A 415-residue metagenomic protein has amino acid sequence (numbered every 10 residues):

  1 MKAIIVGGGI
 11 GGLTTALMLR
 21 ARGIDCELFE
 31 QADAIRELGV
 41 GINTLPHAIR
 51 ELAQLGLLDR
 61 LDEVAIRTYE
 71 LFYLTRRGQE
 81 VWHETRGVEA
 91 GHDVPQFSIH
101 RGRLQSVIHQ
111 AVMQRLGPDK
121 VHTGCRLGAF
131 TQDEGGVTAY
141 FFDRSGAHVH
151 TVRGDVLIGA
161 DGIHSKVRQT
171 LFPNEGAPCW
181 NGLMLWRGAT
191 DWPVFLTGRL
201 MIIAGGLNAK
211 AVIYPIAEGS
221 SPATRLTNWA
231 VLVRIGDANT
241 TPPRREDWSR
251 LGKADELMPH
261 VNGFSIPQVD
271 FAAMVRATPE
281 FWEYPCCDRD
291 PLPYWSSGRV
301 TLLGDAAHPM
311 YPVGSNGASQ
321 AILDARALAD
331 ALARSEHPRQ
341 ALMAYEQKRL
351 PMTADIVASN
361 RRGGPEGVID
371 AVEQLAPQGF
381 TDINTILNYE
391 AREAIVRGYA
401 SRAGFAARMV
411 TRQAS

Functional and structural regions predicted by a protein language model:
M1, A21, G78, G314-S315 (+1 more regions): C-terminal helical "tail/cap" subdomain of flavin- and related membrane-associated enzymes
M1-A3, H47-F172, G176-A189, A238-P242 (+3 more regions): Conserved N-terminal helical subregion
K2, D25, L226-N228: Residues at the starts of beta-strands that form the adenosine-phosphate
V6-D33, I158-G159, W186, E256-V261 (+1 more regions): Conserved mid-domain beta->alpha element of the FAD-binding
A34-A53: Conserved N-terminal glycine-rich FAD pyrophosphate-binding loop of Rossmann-like flavoproteins
R36-E37, V167-R168, M310-P312: Conserved protein kinase catalytic core
E80-Q105, H109, F142-T151, D191-E280: Conserved FAD/dinucleotide-binding core of flavoprotein oxidoreductases
S165, L185-R187, A209-V212, A307-H308: Histidine-centered metal-chelating micro-motifs
